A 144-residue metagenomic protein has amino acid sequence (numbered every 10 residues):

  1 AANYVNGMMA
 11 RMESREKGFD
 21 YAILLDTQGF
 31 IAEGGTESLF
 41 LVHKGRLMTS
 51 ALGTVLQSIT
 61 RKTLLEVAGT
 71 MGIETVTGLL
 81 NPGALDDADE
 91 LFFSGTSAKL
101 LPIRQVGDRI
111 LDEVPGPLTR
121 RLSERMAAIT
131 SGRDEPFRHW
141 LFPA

Functional and structural regions predicted by a protein language model:
A1-A144: Helix-start/capping segments and mature chain N-termini
